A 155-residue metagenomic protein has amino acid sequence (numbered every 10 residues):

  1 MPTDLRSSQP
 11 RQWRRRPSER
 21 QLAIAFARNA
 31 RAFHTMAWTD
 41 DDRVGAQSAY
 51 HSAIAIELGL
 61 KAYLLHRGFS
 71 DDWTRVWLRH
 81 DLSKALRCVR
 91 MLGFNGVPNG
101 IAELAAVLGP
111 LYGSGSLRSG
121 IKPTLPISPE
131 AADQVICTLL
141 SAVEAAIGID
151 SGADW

Functional and structural regions predicted by a protein language model:
P2-W38, L64, G68-W155: Long, charged low-complexity segments
E19, A23-F26, V44-S52: Aromatic-acidic/polar surface patches that form glycan- and anion
D40-D42: Charged, low-complexity interaction regions
G45-R67: Short, hydrophobic, well-ordered secondary-structure elements
